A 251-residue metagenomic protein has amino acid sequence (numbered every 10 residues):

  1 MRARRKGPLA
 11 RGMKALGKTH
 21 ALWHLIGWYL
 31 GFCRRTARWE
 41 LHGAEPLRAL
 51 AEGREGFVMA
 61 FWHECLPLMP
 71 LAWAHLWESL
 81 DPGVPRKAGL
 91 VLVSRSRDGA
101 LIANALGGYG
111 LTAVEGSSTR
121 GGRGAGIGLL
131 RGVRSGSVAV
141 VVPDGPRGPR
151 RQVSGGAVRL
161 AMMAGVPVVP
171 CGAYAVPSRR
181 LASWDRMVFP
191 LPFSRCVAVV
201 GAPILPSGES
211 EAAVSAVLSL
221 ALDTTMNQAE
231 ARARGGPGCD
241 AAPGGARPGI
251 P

Functional and structural regions predicted by a protein language model:
R2-A37, R48, K87, G108 (+2 more regions): Non-catalytic C-terminal accessory region of glycerolipid acyltransferases and related lyso-lipid remodeling enzymes
W23, W28, W39, W62 (+3 more regions): A residue-identity detector for tryptophan
G31-G56, L68, A74-L80: A short, well-structured juxtamembrane/interface segment
E40-H42, A60, L92, V199-G201: Residues in well-ordered beta-strands of folded domains
G43, S94-S96, S154-G156: Alpha-helix initiation/capping motif
A44, L66, G99, R123-L130: Short, well-ordered alpha-helical scaffold segments within catalytic/effector domains
G56-R120: Catalytic core of membrane glycerolipid acyltransferases/transacylases, capturing the structured, soluble-facing
